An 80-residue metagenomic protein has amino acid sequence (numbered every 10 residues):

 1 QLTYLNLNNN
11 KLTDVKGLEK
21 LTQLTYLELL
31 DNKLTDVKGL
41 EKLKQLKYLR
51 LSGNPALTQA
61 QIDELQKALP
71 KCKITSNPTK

Functional and structural regions predicted by a protein language model:
Q1-T13, G17-T35, G39-K80: Concave beta-strand-loop units of leucine-rich repeat
